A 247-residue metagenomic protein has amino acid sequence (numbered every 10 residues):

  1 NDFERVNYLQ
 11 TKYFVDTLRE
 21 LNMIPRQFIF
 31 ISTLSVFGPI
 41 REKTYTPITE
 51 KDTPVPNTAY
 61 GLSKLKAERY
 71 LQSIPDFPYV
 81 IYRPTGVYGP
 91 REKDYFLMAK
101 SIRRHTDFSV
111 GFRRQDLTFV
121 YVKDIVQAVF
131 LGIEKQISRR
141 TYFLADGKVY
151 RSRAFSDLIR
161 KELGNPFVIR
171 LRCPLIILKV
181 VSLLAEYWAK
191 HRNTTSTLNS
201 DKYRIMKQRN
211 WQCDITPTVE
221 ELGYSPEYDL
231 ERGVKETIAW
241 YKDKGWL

Functional and structural regions predicted by a protein language model:
R5, L9, R41-G86, D107-G111: Catalytic helix-loop patch of NAD(P)-dependent Rossmann-fold dehydrogenases
K12-A59: Conserved Rossmann-fold NAD(P)-dependent oxidoreductase catalytic core, especially the SDR/UDP-sugar
L65, F77, Y88-L97, K123 (+3 more regions): Glycine/proline-rich active-site loop of Rossmann-fold NAD(P)-dependent oxidoreductases
K100-V120, D124, A128, G132 (+2 more regions): A conserved pocket-lining segment of Rossmann-fold NAD(P)-dependent short-chain dehydrogenase/reductase
V122, D157, V181-S225: Conserved C-terminal active-site "lid" loop/helix of NAD(P)H-dependent oxidoreductases that clamps the redox cofactor
K135-T197, E231, K235-I238: Mid/C-terminal beta-alpha module of Rossmann-like enzyme folds, strongest in SDR-family dehydrogenases/epimerases
C213-L247: Amphipathic terminal alpha-helices
